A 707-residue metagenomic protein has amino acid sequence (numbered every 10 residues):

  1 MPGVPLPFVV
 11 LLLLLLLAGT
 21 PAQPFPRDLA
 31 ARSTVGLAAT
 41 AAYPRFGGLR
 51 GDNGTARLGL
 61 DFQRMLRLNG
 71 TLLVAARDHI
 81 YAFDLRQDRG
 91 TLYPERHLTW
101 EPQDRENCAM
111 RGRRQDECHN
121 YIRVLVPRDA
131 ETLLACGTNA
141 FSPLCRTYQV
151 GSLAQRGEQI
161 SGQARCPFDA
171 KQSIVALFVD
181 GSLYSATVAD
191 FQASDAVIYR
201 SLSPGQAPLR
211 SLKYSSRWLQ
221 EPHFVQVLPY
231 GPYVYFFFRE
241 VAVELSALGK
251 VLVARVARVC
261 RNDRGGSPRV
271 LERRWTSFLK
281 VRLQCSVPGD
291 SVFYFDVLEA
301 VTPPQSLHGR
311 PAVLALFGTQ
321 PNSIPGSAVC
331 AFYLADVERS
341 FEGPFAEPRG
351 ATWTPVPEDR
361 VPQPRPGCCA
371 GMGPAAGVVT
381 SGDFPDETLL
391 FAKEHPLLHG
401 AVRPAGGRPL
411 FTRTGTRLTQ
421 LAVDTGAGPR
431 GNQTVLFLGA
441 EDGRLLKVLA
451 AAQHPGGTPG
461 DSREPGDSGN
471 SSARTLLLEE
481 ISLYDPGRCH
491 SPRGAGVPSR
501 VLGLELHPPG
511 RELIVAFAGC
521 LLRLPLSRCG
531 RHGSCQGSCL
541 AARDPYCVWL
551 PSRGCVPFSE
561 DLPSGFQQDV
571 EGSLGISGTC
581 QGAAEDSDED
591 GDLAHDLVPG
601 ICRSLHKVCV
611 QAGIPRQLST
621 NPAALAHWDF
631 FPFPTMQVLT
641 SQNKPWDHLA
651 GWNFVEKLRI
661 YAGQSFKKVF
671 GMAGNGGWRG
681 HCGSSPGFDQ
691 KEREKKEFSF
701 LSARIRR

Functional and structural regions predicted by a protein language model:
P2-G510, C520-R523, R531, Q536 (+11 more regions): Disulfide-stabilized extracellular ectodomains of secreted/luminal proteins, especially beta-rich
P5-F8, G591-K607: Short, intrinsically disordered, charge-balanced linker/junction segments flanking boundaries in proteins
C369, C539, C547: Short cysteine clusters
E512, C535-Q536, A542-P545, D586: Membrane-proximal extracellular "stem/stalk" segments of glycoproteins immediately N-terminal to a transmembrane helix
V515-A516: Charge-rich, intrinsically disordered regulatory segments
P545-P557, G575-G582, D588-G591, L597: Extracellular Cys-Trp
P599, R603-R616, T620-A623: Single-pass type I membrane-protein transmembrane alpha-helix
